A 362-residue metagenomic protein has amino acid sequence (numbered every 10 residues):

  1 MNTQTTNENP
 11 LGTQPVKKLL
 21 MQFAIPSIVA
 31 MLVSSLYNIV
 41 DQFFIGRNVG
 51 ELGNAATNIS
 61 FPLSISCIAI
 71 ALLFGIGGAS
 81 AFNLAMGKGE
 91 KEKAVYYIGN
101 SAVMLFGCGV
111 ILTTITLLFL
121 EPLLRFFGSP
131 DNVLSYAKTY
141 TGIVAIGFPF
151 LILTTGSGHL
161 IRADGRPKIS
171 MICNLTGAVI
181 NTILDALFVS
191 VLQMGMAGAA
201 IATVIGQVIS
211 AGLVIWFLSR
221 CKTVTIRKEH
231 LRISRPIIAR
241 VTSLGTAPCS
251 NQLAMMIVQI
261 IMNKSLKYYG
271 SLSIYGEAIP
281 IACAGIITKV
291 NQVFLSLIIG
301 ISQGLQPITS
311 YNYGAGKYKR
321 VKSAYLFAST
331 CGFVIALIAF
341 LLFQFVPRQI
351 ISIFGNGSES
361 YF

Functional and structural regions predicted by a protein language model:
M1-A24, I215-M255: Interhelical loop/hinge segments that connect adjacent transmembrane helices in multipass membrane
K18-A79, T246-Y268: Signature of the first transmembrane helix
V29, D41-I45, T57, F82 (+18 more regions): Hydrophobic/aromatic residues within transmembrane alpha-helices of membrane transport systems, especially the TMDs
L36-N54, L124-D131, L187-M194, M256-I286 (+3 more regions): Helix-terminus/linker motif at the lipid-water interface of multi-pass membrane proteins
N54-T114, L151-S170, C283-P347: Small-residue-rich hydrophobic transmembrane alpha-helices
I111-G142, I338-F362: Short membrane-interface helical motifs at transmembrane helix boundaries in multi-pass membrane transporters
V144-R162, S170-A178, A199-G212, I298-S302: Short runs within selected transmembrane alpha-helices of multi-pass transporters and secretion channels
A178-A211, E277, P347-Q349: Membrane-interface helix-loop junctions in multi-pass transport and translocation proteins
